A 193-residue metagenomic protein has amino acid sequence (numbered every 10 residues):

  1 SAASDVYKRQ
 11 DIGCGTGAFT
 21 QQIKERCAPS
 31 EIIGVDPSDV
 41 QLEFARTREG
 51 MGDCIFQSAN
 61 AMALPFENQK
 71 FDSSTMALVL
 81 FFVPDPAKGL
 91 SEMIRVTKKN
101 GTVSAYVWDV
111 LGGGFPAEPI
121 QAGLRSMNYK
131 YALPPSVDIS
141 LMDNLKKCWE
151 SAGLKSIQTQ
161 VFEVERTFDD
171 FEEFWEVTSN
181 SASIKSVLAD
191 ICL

Functional and structural regions predicted by a protein language model:
A2-Y7: Short, small-residue-biased leader/transition segments that mark boundaries at the very start of proteins
K8, S30, K70, N100-G101: Surface-exposed loop/turn positions
K8-L64, K88: Class I SAM-dependent methyltransferase SAM/SAH-binding core
M62-S74: A short acidic, Gly/Pro-enriched loop at the edge of an enzyme's catalytic core that lines a small-molecule cofactor
D72-P86, D109: A short SAM/SAH-binding and catalytic strip from SAM-dependent methyltransferases
A87-K88, I94-D169, A182-S186: Conserved catalytic/acceptor-binding region of the Class I
V187-L193: Conserved GNAT-fold acetyl-CoA-binding loop/helix
